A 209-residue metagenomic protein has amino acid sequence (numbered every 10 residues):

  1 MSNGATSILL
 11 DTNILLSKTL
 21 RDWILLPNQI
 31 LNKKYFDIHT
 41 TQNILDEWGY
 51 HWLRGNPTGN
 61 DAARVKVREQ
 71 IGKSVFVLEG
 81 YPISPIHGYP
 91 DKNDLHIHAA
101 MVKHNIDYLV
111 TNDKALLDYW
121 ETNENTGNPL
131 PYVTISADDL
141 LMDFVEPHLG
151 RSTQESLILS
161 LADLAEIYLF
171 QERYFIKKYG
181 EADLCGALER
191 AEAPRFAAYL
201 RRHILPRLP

Functional and structural regions predicted by a protein language model:
M1-I8, F76-P82: Noncatalytic, typically N-terminal accessory segments of nucleic acid-processing enzymes and closely related
S7-L15: Asp-based phosphoryl-transfer active-site loop
L10, L20-N56: PIN/NYN-family metal-dependent endoribonuclease catalytic core
H39-P82, L159-A187: PIN-domain endoribonuclease scaffold, especially VapC-family toxins
S84-P90: Short, flexible loop segments at the rims of nucleotide/cofactor-binding pockets, characterized by
K92-Y108: Acidic, metal-associated active-site segment
T111: Short beta-strand and adjacent tight-turn residues that come in two discontinuous sequence segments and form the edges
A115-P209: Acidic, PIN/NYN-like endoribonuclease modules and their adjacent C-terminal/linker elements
